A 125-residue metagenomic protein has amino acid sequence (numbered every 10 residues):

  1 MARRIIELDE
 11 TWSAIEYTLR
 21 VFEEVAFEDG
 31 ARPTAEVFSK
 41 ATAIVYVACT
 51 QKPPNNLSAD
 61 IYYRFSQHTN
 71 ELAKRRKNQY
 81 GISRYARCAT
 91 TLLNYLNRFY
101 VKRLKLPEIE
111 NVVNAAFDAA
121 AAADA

Functional and structural regions predicted by a protein language model:
M1-A125: Eukaryotic scaffold/interaction segments
